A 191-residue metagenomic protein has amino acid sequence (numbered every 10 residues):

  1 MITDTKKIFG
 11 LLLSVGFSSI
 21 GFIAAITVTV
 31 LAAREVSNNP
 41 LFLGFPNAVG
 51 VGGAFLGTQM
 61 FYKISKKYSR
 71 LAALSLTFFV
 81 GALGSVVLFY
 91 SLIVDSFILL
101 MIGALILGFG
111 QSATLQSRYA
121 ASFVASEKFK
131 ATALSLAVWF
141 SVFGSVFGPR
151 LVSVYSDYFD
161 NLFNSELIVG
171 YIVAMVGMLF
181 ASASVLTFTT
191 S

Functional and structural regions predicted by a protein language model:
M1-G53: Helix-loop boundary and gating motifs at the non-cytosolic
G16, F97-T114: Hydrophobic core of transmembrane alpha-helices in multi-pass small-molecule transporters, especially MFS/SLC-type
T29-L31, Q111-S126: Intracellular juxtamembrane helix-capping segments at the cytosolic ends of symmetry-related transmembrane helices
G53, T132-V152: Glycine-rich segments within core transmembrane alpha-helices of 12-TM secondary carriers
G57-R70, S156: Helix-to-loop junctions at the C-terminal end of transmembrane segments in multipass secondary transporters
F79-V94: C-terminal ends and interior cores of transmembrane alpha-helices in multi-pass membrane transporters/permeases
G148, V152-S153, D157, M175-S191: C-terminal membrane-cytosol helix-exit motif in multi-pass small-molecule transporters
